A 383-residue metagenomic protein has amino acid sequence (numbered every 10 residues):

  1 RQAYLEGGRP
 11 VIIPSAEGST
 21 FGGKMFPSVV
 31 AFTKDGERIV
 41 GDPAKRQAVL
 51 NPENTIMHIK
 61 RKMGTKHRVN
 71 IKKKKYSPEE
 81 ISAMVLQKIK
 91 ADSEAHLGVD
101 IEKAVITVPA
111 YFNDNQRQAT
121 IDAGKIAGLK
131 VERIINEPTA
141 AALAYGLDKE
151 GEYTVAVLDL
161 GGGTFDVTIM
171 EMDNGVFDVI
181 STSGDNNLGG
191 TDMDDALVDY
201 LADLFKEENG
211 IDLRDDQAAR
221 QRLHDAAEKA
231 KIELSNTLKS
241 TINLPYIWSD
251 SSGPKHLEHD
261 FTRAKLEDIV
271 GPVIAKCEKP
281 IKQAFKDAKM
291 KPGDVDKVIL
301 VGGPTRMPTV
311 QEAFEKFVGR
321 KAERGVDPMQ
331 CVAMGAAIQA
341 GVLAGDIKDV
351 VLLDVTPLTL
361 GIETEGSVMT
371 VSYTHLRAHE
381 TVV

Functional and structural regions predicted by a protein language model:
R1-T65, V69-K75, M84, A91-R377 (+1 more regions): Oxyanion-binding/catalytic loops of NTP- or PPi-dependent enzymes
